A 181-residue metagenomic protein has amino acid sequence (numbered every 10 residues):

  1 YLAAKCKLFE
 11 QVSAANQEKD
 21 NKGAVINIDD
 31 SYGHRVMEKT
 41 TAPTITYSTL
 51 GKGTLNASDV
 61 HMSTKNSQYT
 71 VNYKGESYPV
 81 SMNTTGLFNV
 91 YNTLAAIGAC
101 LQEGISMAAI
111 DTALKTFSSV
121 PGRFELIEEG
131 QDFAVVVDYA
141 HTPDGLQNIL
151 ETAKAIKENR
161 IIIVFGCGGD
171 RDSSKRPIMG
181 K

Functional and structural regions predicted by a protein language model:
L2-A134, E158: Acidic, Mg2+-coordinating active-site environments of NTP-dependent enzymes
I26, V137, F165: Active-site flanking residues adjacent to catalytic metal/cofactor-binding acidic residues
L50, A140, G166-G168: Histidine- and/or cysteine-centered catalytic micro-motif in compact active-site loops
A95, H141, G145: Conserved cofactor-binding/catalytic machinery of classical short-chain dehydrogenase/reductase
V120-G122, D144-K181: Active-site beta-alpha connecting loops in nucleotide-dependent enzymes
V135-H141: Switch II (G3) loop of P-loop NTPases
